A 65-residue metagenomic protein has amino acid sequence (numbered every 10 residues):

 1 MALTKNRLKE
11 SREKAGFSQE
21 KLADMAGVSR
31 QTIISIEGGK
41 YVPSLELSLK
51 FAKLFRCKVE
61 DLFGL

Functional and structural regions predicted by a protein language model:
A2, E13-K14, Y41-V42: Short amphipathic helical patch at the helix-1/turn junction of helix-turn-helix
N6-M25: Short basic helix-loop element that most often maps to the first helix and adjoining turn of HTH DNA-binding modules
E20, Q31, E60: Key DNA-contact positions within bacterial/archaeal DNA-binding proteins
V28-Y41: Recognition helix of helix-turn-helix/homeodomain-like DNA-binding domains that insert into the DNA major groove
E46-D61: DNA major-groove recognition helix of helix-turn-helix/homeodomain DNA-binding modules
G64-L65: Short, charged recognition helix plus adjacent turn of helix-turn-helix-like nucleic-acid-binding domains
